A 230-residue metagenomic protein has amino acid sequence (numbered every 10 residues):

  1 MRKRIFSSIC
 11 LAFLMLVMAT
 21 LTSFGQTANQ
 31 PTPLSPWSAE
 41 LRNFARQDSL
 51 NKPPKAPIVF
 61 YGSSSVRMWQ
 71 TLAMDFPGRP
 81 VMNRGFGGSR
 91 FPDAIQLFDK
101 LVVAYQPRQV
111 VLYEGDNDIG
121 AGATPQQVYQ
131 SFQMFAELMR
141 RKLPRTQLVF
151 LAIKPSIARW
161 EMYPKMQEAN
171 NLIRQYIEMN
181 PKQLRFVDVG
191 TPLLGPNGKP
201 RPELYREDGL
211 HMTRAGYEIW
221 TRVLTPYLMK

Functional and structural regions predicted by a protein language model:
M1-R4: Positively charged n-region of N-terminal signal peptides that target proteins for export
F6-S8, T71: General helical structural elements
S8-C10, P226: A periodicity- and composition-biased signal for non-globular, repetitive helical segments
C10-T20: Bacterial N-terminal signal peptides
L11, S49, E178: Residue-level marker of positions within ordered structural domains that often coincide with functionally constrained
G25-Q109: Serine-esterase "nucleophile elbow" of acetyl-processing enzymes
M74-P77, Q96-K230: Alpha-helical cap/lid subdomain in secreted, periplasmic, or secretory-pathway luminal O-acyl-processing enzymes
